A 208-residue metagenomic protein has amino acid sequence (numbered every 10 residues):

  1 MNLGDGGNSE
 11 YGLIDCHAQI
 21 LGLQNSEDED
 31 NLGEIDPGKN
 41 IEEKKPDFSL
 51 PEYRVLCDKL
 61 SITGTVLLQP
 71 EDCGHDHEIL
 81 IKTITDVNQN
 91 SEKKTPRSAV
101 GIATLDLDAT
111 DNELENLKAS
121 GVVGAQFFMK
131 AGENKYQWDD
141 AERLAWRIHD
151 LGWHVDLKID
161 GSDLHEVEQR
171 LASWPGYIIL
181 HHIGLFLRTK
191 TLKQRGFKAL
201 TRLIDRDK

Functional and structural regions predicted by a protein language model:
N2-L151, S162, K190-L192, K198: Mid-domain alpha/beta scaffold segments of enzyme catalytic cores
Q137-K208: Catalytic pocket-lining loop regions of alpha/beta-barrel enzymes, especially the amidohydrolase/enolase/GH5 lineages
